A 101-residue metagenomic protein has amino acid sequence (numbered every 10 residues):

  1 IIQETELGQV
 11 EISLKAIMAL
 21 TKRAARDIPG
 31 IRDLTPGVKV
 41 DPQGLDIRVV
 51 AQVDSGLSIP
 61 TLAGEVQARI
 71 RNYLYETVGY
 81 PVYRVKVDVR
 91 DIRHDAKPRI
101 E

Functional and structural regions predicted by a protein language model:
I1-I28, R32-L34, V40-P42: Elongated extramembrane "stalk/tether" segments
I2-E6, V50-S55: Short amphipathic alpha-helical segments at helix-loop
E4-E6, E11, E65, E76 (+1 more regions): Glutamate identity and glutamate-enriched acidic tracts
T21-A24, I59-V82: Short, non-transmembrane amphipathic alpha-helical segments
I28-D54, V89-H94: Short edge beta-strands and adjacent turn/loop segments
V49, T61-G64, I100: Surface-exposed beta-strand edges and their flanking turn/coil or helix-capping segments
V53, L57, Y75-E101: Solvent-exposed, non-transmembrane regulatory segments of membrane-associated proteins
